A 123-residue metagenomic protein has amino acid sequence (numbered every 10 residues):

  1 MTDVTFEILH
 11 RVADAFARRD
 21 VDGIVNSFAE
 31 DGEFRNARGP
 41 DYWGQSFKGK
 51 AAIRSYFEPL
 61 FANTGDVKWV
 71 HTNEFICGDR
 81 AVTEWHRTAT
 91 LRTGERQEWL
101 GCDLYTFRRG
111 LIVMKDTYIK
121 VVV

Functional and structural regions predicted by a protein language model:
M1-E30: Short, low-complexity N-terminal intrinsically disordered segments enriched in polar/charged residues
M1-V4, R54, E58-V123: A beta-strand edge to alpha-helix "cap/lid" segment located at domain peripheries
A17-R19, N36, Y105, I119: Generic helix-packing signal
V21-T72, G78: A solvent-exposed, acidic/Ser-Thr-rich amphipathic alpha-helical stretch
